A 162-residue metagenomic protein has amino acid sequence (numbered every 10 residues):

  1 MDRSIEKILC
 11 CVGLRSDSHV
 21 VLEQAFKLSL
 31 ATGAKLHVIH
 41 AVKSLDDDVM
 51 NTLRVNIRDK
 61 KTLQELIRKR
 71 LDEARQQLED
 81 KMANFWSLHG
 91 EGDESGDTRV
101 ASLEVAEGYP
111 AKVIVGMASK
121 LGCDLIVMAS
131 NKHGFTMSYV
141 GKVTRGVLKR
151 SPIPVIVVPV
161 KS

Functional and structural regions predicted by a protein language model:
M1-R3, A83-I126: Structural beta-alpha unit
D2-K61: Small/aliphatic-rich secondary-structure junction motif
L53-I57, L121, T144-G146: Short, hinge-like loop/turn segments at secondary-structure boundaries
R58-D80: A short acidic, glycine-rich active-site loop that binds or catalyzes chemistry on phosphate/adenosine moieties
L125-G146: Glycine-rich, Arg-bearing micro-motifs that act as flexible, cationic patches
V143, S151-P152: Short, structured coil segments at secondary-structure junctions
I153-S162: Short, flexible loop segments at boundaries between secondary-structure elements
